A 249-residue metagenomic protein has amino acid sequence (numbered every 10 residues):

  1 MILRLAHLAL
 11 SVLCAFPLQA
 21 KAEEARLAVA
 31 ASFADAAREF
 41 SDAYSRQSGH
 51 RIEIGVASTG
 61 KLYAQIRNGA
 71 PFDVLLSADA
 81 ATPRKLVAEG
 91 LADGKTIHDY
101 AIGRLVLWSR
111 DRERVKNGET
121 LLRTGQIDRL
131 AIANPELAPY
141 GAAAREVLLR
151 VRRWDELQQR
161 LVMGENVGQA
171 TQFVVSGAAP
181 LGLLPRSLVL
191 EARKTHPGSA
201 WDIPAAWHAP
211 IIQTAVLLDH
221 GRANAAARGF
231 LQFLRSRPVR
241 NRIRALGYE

Functional and structural regions predicted by a protein language model:
R4-P17: Bacterial N-terminal signal peptides
L18-A22: Sec/Tat signal peptide C-region and signal peptidase I cleavage site
E23-A70, S77-A80, R84-G90, T96-A101 (+1 more regions): Exported/periplasmic ABC-transporter solute-binding proteins
